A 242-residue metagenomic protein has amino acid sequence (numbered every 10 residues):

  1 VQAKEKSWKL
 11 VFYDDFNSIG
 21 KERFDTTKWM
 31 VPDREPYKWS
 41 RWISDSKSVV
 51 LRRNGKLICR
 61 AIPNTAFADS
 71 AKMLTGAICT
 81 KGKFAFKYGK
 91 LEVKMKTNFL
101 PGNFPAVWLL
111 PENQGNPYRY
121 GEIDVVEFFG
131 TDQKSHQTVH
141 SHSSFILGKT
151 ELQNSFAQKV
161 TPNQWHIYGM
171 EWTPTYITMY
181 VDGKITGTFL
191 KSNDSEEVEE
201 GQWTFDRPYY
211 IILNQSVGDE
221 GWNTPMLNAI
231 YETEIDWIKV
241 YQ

Functional and structural regions predicted by a protein language model:
V1-Q242: GH16 jelly-roll
